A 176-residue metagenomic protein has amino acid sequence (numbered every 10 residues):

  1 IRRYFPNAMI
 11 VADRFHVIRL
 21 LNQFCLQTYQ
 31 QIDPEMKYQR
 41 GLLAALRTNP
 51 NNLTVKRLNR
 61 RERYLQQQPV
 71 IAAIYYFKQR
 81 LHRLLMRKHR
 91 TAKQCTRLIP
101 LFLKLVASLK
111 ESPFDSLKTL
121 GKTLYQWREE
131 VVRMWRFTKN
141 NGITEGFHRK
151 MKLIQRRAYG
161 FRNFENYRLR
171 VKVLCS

Functional and structural regions predicted by a protein language model:
I1-M9, F15-I18, K37-S176: Acidic/histidine-rich catalytic cores and adjacent linkers of DNA breakage/strand-transfer/modification proteins
V17-Y38: Short alpha-helix plus adjacent loop in nuclease-associated cores
